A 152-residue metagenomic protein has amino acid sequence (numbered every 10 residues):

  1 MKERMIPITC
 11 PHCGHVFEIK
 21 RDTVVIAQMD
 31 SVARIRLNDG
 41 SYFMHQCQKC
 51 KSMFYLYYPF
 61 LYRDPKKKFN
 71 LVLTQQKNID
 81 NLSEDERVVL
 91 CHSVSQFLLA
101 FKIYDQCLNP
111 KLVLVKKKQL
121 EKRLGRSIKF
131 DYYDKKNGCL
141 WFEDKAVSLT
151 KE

Functional and structural regions predicted by a protein language model:
M1-T74: N-terminal cysteine/histidine-rich coordination modules
D64-E152: Long, contiguous alpha-helical scaffold regions
